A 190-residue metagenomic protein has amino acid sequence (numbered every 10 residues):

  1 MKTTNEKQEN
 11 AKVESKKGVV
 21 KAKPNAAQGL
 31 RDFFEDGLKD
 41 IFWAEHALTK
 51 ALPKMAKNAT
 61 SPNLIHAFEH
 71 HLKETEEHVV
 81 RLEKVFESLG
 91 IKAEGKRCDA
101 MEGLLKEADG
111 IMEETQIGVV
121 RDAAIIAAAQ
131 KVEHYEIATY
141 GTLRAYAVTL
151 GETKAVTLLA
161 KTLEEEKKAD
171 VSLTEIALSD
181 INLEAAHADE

Functional and structural regions predicted by a protein language model:
K2-E190: Amphipathic alpha-helical hairpins
